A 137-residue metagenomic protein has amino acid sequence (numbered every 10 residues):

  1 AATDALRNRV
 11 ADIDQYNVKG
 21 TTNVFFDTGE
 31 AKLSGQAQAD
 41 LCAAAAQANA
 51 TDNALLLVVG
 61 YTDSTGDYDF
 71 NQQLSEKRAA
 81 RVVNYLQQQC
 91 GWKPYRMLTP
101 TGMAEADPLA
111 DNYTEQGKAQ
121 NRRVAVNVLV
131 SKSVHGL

Functional and structural regions predicted by a protein language model:
A1-L55, W92, L129-L137: Periplasmic peptidoglycan-binding/tethering modules of Gram-negative envelope proteins
K32-Q38, Y61-L137: Periplasmic OmpA-like peptidoglycan-binding domain that tethers envelope proteins to the cell wall
